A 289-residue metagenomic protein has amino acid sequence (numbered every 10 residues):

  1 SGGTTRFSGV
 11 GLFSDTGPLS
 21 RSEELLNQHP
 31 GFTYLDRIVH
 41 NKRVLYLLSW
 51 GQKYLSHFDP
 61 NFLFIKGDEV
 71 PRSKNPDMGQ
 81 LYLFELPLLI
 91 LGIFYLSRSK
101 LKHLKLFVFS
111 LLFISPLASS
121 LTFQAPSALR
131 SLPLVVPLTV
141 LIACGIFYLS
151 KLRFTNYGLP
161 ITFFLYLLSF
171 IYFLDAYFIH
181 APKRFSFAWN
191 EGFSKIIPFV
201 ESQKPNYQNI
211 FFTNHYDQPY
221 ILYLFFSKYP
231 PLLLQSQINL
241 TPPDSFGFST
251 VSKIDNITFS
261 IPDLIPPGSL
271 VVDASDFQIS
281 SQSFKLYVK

Functional and structural regions predicted by a protein language model:
S1-S56: Aromatic-rich transmembrane-lumenal/periplasmic boundary elements in polytopic membrane proteins
Y34-L35, L55-D77: Juxtamembrane membrane-water interface segments that cap and precede transmembrane helices
G51, F84-I90, F94, S110-L117 (+1 more regions): Lipid-exposed faces of alpha-helical membrane segments in multi-pass integral membrane proteins
I65-P71, M78-K102: Hydrophobic, aromatic-rich transmembrane alpha-helices and their immediate juxtamembrane boundary segments
N75, G79, Y166-K204, H215-L222 (+3 more regions): Membrane-proximal, lumen/periplasm-facing interface regions of secretory-pathway glyco- and lipid-modifying enzymes
Q80-E85, K105-L149: Hydrophobic/aromatic-rich transmembrane helices and adjacent perimembrane loops
C144-Y177: Signature aromatic-anchored transmembrane alpha helix within multi-pass, membrane-resident enzymes that catalyze glycan
K204-D217, F226-K289: Luminal/periplasmic acceptor-recognition loop/helix of membrane-associated glycosyltransferases
